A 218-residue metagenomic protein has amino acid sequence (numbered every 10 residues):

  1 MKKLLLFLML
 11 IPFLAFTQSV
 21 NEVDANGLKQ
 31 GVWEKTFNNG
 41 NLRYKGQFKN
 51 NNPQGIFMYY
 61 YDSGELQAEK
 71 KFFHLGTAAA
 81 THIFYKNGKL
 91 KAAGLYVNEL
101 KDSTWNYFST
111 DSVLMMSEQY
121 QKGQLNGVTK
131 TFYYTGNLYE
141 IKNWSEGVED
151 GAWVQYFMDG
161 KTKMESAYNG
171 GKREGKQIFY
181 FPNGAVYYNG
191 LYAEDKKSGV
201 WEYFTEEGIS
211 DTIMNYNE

Functional and structural regions predicted by a protein language model:
M1-N21: Bacterial Sec-dependent N-terminal signal peptides
F16-E218: Glycine/tyrosine- and acidic-biased, solvent-exposed loop/turn segments at the edges of beta-strands
